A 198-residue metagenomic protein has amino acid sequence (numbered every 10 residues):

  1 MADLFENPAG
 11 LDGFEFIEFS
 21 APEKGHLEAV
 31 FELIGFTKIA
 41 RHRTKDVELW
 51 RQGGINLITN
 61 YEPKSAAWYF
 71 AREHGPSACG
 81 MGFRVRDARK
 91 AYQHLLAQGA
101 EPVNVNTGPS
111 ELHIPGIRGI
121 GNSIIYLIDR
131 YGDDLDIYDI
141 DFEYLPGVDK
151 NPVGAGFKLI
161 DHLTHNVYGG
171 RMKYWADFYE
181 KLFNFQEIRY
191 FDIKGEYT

Functional and structural regions predicted by a protein language model:
M1-Y144: An N-terminus-focused feature that recognizes amino-terminal "leader" regions
L11-P22, L145-T198: Surface-exposed interaction/gating patches
